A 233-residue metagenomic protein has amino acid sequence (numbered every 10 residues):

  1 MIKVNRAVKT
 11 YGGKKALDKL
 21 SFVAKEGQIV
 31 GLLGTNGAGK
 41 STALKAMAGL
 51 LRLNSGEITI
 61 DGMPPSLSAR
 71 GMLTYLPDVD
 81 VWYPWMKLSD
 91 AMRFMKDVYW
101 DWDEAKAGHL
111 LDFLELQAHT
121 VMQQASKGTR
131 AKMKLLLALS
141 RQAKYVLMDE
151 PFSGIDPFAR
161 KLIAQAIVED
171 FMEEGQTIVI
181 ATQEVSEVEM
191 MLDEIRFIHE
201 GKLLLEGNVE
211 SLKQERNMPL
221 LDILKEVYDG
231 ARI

Functional and structural regions predicted by a protein language model:
L33-T35: The feature captures the beta-strand-to-loop junction immediately N-terminal to the Walker
A48: Helix-to-loop junction immediately C-terminal to a conserved catalytic motif
S55-A69: Conserved ABC transporter NBD signature motif
V79-M133: ABC-family P-loop ATPase nucleotide-binding domains
V146-E150: Catalytic Walker B motif of ABC-type/P-loop ATPase nucleotide-binding domains
K161-E173: Helical segment within the ABC ATPase nucleotide-binding domain
